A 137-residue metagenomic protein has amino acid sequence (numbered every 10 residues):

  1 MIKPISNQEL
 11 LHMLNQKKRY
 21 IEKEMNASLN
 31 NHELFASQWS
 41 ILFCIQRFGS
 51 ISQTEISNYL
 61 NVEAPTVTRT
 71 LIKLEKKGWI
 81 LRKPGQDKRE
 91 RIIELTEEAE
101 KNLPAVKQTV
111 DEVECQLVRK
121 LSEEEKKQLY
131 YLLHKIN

Functional and structural regions predicted by a protein language model:
M1-H32, W79, I92-L95: N-terminal leader segment of winged-helix/HTH proteins
M1-K3, E124-N137: C-terminal regulatory/oligomerization modules of transcriptional regulators
N15, F43-R47, K107, H134: Short, locally clustered residues in the helix-turn-helix/winged-helix DNA-binding domain
R19, K23-T66: N-terminal helix-turn-helix DNA-binding core of bacterial DNA-binding proteins
E22, I72-Y131: Charged, amphipathic alpha-helical coiled-coil/dimerization segments
A27, K73, K135: Alpha-helical DNA-recognition elements
R69: DNA-binding alpha-helical recognition surfaces that contact promoter or target DNA
